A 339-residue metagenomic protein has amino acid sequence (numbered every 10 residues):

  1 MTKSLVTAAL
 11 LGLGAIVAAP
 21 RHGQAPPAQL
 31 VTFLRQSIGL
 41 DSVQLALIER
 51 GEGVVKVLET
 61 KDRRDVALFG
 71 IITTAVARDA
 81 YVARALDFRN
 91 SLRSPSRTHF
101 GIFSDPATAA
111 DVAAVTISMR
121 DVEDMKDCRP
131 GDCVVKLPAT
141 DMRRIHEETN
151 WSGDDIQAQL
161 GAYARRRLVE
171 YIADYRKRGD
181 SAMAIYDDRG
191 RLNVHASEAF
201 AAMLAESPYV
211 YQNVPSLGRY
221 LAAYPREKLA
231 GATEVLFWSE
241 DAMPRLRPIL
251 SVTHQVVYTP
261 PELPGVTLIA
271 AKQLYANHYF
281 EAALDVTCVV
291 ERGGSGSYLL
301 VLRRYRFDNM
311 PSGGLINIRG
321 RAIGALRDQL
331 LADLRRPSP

Functional and structural regions predicted by a protein language model:
M1-S4: Positively charged n-region of N-terminal signal peptides that target proteins for export
A8-A15: Bacterial N-terminal signal peptides
A19-Q24: Sec/Tat signal peptide C-region and signal peptidase I cleavage site
A25-P339: Eukaryotic helix-grip
